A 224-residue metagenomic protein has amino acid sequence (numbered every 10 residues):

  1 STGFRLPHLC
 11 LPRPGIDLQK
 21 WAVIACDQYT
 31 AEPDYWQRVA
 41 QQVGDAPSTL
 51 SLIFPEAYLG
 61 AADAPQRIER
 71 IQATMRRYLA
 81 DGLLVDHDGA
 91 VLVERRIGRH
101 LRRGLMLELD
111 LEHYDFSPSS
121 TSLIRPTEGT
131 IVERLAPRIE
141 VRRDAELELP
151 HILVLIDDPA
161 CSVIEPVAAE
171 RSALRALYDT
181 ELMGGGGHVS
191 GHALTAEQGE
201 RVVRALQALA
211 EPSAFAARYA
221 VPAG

Functional and structural regions predicted by a protein language model:
S1-G185: N-terminal extension/subdomain marker
T121-R125, H188-V189, A210-A217: Glycine- and acidic
R142, A196-E197, Q207-A208, P212-G224: A sequence-level detector for short glycine-anchored, His/Arg-bearing signature motifs that mark catalytic or binding
A173-L209: Glycine-rich phosphate-binding "P-loop"
